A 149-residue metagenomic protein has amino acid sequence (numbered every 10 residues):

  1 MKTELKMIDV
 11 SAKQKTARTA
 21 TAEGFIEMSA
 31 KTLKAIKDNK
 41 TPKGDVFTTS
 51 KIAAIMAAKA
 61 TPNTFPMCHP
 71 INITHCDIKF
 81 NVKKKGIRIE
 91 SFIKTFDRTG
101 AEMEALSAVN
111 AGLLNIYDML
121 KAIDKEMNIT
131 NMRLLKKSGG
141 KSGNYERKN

Functional and structural regions predicted by a protein language model:
M1-F47, I52-H69, H75-N149: C-terminal binding/interaction regions
